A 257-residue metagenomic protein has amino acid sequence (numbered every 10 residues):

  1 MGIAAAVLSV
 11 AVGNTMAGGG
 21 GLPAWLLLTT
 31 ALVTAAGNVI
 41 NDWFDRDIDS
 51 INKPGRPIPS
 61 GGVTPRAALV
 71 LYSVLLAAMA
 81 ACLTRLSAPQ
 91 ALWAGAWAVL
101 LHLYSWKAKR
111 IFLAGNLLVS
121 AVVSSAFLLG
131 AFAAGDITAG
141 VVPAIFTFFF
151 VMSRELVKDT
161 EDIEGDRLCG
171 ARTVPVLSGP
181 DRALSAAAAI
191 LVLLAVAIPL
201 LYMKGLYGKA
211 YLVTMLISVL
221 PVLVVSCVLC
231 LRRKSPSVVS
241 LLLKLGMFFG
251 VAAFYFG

Functional and structural regions predicted by a protein language model:
M1-G257: Multi-pass alpha-helical membrane architecture of UbiA-family and related isoprenoid/lipid prenyltransferases
